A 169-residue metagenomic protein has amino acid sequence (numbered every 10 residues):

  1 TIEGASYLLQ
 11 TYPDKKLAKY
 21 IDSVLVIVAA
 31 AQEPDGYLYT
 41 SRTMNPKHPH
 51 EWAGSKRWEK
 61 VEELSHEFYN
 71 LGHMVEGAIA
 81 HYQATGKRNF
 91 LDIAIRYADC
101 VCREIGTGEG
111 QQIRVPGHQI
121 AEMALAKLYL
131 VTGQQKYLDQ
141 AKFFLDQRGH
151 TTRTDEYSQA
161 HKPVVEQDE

Functional and structural regions predicted by a protein language model:
I2-E169: Glycan-recognition and catalytic cores of secretory/periplasmic carbohydrate-active enzymes
